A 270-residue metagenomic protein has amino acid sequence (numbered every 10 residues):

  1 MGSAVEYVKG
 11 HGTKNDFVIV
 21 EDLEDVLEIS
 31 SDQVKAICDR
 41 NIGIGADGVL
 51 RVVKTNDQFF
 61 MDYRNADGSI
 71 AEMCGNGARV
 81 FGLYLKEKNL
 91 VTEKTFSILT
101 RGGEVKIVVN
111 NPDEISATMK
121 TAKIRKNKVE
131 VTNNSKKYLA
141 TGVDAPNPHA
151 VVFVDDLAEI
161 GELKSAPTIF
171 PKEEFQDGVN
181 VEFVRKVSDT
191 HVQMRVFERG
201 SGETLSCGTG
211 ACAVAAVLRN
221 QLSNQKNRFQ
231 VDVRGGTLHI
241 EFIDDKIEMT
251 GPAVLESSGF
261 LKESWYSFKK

Functional and structural regions predicted by a protein language model:
M1-N111, A150-K270: A glycine-rich beta-to-alpha transition motif near the start of alpha/beta enzyme domains, typified by
D113-K120, I247: Short, solvent-exposed secondary-structure boundary/capping segments
T121, D144, V196-E198: Non-cytosolic beta-sheet module surface loops
T121-A140, E162-K164: Active-site glycine-rich loop that binds ribose-phosphate moieties when present
K123, A145-H149, A253: Glycine-rich beta-alpha junction loops
T132-E159: Internal active-site segments that recognize and position negatively charged phosphoryl groups and nucleotide moieties
